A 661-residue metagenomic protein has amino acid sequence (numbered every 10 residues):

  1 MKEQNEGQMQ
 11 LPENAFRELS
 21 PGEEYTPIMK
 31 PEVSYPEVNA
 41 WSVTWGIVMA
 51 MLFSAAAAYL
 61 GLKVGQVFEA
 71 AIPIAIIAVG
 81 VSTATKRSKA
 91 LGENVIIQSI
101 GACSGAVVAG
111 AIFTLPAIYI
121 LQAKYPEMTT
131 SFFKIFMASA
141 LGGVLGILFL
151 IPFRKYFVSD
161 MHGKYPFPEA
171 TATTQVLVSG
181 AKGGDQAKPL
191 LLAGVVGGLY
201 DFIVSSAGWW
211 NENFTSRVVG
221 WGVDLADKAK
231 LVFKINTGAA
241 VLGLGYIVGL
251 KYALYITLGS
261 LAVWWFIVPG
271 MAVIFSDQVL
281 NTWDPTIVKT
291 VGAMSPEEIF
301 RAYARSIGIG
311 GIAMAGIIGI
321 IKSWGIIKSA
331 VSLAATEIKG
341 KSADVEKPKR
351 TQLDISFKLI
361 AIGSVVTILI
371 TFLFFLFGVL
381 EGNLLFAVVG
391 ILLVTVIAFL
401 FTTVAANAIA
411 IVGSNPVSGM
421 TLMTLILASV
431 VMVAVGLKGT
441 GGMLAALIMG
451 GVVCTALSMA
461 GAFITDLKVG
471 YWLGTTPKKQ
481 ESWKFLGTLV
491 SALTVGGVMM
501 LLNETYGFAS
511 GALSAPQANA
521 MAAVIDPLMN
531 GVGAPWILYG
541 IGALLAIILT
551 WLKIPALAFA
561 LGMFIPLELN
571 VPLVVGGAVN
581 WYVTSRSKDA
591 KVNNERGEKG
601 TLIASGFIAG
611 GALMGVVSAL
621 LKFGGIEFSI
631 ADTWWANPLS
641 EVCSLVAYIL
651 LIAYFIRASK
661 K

Functional and structural regions predicted by a protein language model:
M1-K661: Alpha-helical multipass membrane-protein architecture
